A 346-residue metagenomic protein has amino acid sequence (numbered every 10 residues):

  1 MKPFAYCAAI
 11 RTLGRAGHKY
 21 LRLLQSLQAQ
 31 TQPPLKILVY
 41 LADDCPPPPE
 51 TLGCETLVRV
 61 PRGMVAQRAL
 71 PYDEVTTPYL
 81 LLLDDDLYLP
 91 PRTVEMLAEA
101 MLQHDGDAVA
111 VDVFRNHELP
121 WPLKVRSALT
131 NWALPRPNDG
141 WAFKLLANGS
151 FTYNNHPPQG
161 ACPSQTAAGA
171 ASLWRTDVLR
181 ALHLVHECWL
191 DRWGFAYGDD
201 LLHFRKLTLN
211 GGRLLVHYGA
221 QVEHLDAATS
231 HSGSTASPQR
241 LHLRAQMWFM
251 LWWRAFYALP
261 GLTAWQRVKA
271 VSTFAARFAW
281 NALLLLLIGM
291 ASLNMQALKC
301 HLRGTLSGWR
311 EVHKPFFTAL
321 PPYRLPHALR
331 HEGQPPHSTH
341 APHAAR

Functional and structural regions predicted by a protein language model:
M1-A29: N-proximal low-complexity "stem/linker" segments adjacent to membrane-targeting elements
L24-R59: Acidic donor-binding segment of Leloir-type glycosyltransferases
R59-V75: Glycine-rich, basic loop-to-helix element that forms the pyrophosphate-binding segment of sugar-nucleotide handling
L80: Short aromatic/hydrophobic "clamp" motif used to bind/position activated sugar donors
R92-P137: Conserved donor NDP-sugar-binding/catalytic core segment of glycosyltransferases
N138-W174, F195-A196: A recurrent flexible, glycine/aromatic-enriched loop bordering the glycosyltransferase active site that acts as
A167-G169, L190-R205: Acidic donor-binding loop at a coil-to-helix junction in glycosyltransferase catalytic cores that engages
L209, R213-Q296: Active-site-adjacent helix/loop segment of glycosyltransferases that harbors family-specific signature motifs
